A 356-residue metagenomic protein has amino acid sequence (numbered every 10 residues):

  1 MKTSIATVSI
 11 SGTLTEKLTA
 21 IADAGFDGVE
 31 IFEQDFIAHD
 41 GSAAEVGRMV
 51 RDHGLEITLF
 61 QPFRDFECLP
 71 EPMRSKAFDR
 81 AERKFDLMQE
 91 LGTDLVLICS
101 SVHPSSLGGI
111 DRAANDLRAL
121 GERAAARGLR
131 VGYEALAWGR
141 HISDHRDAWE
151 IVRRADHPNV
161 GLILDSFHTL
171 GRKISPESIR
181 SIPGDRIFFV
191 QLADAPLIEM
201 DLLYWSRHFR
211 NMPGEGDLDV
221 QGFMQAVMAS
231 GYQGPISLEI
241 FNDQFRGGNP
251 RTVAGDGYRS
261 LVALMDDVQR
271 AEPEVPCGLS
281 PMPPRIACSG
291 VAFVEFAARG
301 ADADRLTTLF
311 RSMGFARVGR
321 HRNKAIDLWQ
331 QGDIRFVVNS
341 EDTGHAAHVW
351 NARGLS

Functional and structural regions predicted by a protein language model:
M1-T93, A125, G255-R285: N-terminal pre-domain/capping segments
K2-S4, G28-E30, E56-Q61, D94-L97 (+6 more regions): Structural preference for beta-strand elements that scaffold enzyme active sites
V8-T15, F32-A43, D65-P72, H103-G108 (+4 more regions): Acidic-and-aromatic substrate-binding clefts and catalytic sites of carbohydrate-active enzymes
L14, D23, S75, T252 (+3 more regions): Glyoxalase I/VOC metalloenzyme domain signal
T19, R48, D79-A81, S105-S106 (+4 more regions): Extended, hydrophobic interaction surfaces within ordered domains
G28-V29, F60, A119-D217: Acidic/histidine-rich catalytic cores of soluble enzymes
F32, C99, A193, E239 (+1 more regions): Conserved residues at the C-terminal ends of beta-strands
E67-G161, G171, T252, L264-V268 (+1 more regions): Active-site acidic/histidine proton-transfer and metal-coordination neighborhood in alpha/beta enzyme cores
